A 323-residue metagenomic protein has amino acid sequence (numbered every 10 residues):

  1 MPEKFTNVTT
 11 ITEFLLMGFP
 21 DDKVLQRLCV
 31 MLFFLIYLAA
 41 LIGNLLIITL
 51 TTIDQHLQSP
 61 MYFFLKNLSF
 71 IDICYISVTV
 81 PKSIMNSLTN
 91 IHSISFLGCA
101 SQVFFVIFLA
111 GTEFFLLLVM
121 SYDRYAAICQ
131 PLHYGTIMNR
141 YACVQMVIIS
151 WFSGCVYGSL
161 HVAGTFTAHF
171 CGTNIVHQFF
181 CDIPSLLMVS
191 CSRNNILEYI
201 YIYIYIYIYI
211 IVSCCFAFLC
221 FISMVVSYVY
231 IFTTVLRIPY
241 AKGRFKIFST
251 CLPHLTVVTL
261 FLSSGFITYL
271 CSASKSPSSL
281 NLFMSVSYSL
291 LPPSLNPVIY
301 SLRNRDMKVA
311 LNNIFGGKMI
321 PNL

Functional and structural regions predicted by a protein language model:
M1-L323: Transmembrane helical core of 7TM receptor-like proteins
